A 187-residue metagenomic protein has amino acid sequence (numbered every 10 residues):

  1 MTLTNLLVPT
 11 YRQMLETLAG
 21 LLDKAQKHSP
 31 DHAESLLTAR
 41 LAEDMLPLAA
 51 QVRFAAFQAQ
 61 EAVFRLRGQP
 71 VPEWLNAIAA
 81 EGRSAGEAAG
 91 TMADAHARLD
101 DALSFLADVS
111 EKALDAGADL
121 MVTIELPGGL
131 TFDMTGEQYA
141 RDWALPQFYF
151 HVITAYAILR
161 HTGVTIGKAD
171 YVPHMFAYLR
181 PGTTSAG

Functional and structural regions predicted by a protein language model:
M1-V8, G20-D23, A177-G187: Basic/polar N-terminal segments that are highly enriched at the extreme N-terminus, encompassing both cleavable
T2-Q13, S35-Q58, A79-D94, T131-Q147 (+1 more regions): Alpha-helical scaffold segments that form or flank carboxylate-/histidine-based iron centers
L15, A19-Q26, Q60-V63, D100-A107 (+1 more regions): Structural signal for well-ordered, non-membrane alpha-helices
L21-L46, F64-G82, P127, T131-F132: Helix-loop segments that flank and shape redox-cofactor active sites
S29-T38, D108-A140, V172: Acidic interhelical loop/turn segments
A59-S104, L126, V172-M175: Short, helix-capping/interhelical loops that line the mouth of catalytic, cofactor-, or ligand-binding pockets
G68-A80, L114-G117, H161-G167: Long amphipathic alpha-helical coiled-coil segments
E137-S185: C-terminal or internal capping secondary-structure element at the end of a domain, subdomain, or sheet
